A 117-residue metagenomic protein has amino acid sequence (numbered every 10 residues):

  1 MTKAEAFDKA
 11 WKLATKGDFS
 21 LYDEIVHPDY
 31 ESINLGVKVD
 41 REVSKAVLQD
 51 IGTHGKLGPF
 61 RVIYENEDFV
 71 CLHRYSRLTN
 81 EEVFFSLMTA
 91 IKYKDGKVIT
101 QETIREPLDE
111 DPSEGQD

Functional and structural regions predicted by a protein language model:
T2-A4: Generic helix N-cap/helix-start motif at coil->alpha-helix transitions
A6-L13: Solvent-exposed, amphipathic alpha-helical segments
K9, S32, K38-D117: A beta-strand edge to alpha-helix "cap/lid" segment located at domain peripheries
A14-I33: Short, well-ordered alpha-helical segments enriched in acidic and aromatic residues
